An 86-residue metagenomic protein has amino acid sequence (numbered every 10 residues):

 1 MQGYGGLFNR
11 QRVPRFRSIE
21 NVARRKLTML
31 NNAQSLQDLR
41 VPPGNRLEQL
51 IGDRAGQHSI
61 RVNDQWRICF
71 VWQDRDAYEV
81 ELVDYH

Functional and structural regions predicted by a protein language model:
M1-K26: Arg/Lys-rich, positively charged N-terminal/basic patches that mediate binding to nucleic acids
S18-P42: Short, solvent-exposed, low-complexity loop/linker segments
Q34-H58: A short, surface-exposed loop/turn module that caps and links secondary-structure elements
I51, Q57-H86: Enriched for short, Lys/Arg-rich terminal
